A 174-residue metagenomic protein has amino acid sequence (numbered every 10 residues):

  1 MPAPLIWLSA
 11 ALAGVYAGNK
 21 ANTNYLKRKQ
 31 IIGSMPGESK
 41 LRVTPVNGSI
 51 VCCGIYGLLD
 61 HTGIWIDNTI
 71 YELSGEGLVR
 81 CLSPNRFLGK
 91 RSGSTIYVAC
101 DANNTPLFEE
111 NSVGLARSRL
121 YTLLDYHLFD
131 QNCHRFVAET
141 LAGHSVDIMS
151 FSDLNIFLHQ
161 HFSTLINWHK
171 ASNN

Functional and structural regions predicted by a protein language model:
P2-G33, V113, R117-N174: Activation targets extended, charge/polar-rich intrinsically disordered C-terminal tails
Y25-A102: Glycine-rich catalytic cores of cysteine/serine-nucleophile enzymes that process amide/ester linkages in cell-envelope
S49, D60, L73, E109 (+2 more regions): Generic hydrophobic/packing signal
S49, N104-L107, Q131, M149: Short coil/turn linker and secondary-structure boundary residues
R80-L128, E139: Intrinsically disordered, low-complexity, charged/polar segments
